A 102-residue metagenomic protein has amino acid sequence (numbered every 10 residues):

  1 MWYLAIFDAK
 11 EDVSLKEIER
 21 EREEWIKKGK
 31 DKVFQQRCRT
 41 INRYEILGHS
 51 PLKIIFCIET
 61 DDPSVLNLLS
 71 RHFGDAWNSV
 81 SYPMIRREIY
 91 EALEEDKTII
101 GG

Functional and structural regions predicted by a protein language model:
M1-K53, D61-S64, R87-G102: Short S/T/G/P-rich N-terminal loop/turn motif that feeds into the first structured element of a domain
K53-I55, N78: Short active-site oxyanion
N67: Alpha-helical elements of the RecA-like P-loop NTPase motor core of helicases
S70: Short, flexible helix/strand-to-coil boundary loops that buttress conserved ligand/catalytic motifs in alpha/beta
F73-S81: A common structural junction motif
V80-E88: A short, structured active-site edge motif that brings together acidic residues
